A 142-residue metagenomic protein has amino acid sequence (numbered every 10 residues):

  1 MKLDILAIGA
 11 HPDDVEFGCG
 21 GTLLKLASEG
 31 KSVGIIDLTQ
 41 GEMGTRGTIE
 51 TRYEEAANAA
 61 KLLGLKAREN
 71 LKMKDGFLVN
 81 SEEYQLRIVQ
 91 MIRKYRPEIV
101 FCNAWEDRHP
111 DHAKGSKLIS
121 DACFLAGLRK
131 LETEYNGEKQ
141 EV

Functional and structural regions predicted by a protein language model:
M1-Y95, L125, E134: Active-site rim/loop-helix segments in enzyme catalytic domains that contact anionic ligands
M91-G137: Active-site adenylate/phosphate-handling loop in enzymes that bind or generate adenylated species
E138-V142: A structural motif
